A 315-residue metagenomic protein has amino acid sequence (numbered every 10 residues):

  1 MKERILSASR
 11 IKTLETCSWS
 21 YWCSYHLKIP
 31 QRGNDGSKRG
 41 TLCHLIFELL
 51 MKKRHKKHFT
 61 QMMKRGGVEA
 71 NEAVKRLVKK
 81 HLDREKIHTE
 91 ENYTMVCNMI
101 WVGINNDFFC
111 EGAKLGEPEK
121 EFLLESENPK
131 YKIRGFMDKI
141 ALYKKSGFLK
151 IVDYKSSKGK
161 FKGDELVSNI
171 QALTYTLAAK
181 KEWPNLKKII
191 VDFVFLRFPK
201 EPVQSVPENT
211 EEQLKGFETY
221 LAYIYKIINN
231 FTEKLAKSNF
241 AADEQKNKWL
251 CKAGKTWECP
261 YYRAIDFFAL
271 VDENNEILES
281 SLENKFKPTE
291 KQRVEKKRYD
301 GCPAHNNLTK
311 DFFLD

Functional and structural regions predicted by a protein language model:
M1-D315: RecB-family 4Fe-4S metal-dependent nuclease core
